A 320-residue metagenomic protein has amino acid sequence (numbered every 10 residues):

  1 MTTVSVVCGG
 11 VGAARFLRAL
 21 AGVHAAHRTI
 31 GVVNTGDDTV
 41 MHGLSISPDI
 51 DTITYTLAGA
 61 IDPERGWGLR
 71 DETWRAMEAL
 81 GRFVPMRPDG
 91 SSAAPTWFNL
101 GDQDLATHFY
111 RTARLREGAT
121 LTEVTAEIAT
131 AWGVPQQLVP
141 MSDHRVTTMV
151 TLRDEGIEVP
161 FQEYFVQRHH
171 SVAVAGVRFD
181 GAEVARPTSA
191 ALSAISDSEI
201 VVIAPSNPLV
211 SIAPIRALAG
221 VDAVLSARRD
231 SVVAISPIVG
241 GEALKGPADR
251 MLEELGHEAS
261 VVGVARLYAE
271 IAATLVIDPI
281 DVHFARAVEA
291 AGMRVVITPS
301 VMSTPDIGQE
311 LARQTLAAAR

Functional and structural regions predicted by a protein language model:
M1-V4: Extreme N-terminal starter segment of soluble prokaryotic enzymes
L17-A21, S211-V224, A285, E289: Short Gly/Thr/Asp-enriched flexible loops that form oxyanion-binding sites at enzyme active sites
A25-H27, R228-V232, M293: A short helix->loop->beta-strand "cap" motif at the edges of active sites that frequently abuts
I30-N34, D230-I238, T274-P279: Short internal beta-strands
N34-F179: Electropositive, gly/pro-rich neighborhoods at or near active sites that engage anionic ligands
V134-Q136, M149-A223: Internal active-site segments that recognize and position negatively charged phosphoryl groups and nucleotide moieties
A213-L255: Redox- and metal-dependent alpha/beta enzyme cores, enriched for Fe-S-associated oxidoreductases and cofactor-handling
K245-R320: C-terminal functional extensions of proteins
